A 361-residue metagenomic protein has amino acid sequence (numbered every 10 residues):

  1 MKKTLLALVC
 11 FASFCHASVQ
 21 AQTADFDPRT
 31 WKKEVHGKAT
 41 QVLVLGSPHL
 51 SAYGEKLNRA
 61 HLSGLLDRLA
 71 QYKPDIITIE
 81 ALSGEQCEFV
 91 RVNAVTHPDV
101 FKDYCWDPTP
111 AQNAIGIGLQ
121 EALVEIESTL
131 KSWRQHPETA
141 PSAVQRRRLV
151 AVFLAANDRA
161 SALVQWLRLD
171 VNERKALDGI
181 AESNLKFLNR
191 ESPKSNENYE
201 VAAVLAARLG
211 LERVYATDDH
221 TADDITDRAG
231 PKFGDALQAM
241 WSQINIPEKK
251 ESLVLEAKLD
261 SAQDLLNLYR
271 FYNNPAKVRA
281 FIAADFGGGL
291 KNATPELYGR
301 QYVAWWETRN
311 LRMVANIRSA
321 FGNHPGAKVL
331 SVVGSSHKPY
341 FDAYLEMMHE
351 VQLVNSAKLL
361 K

Functional and structural regions predicted by a protein language model:
A7-C15: Bacterial N-terminal signal peptides
C15-A21: Sec/Tat signal peptide C-region and signal peptidase I cleavage site
Q22-Q41: N- or domain-start disorder-to-order transition segments that initiate the globular core
T40-Y53, G179-F187, E296-R300: Acidic/histidine-rich, surface-exposed loop or edge segments in extracytoplasmic proteins
K73-I79: Proline-aspartate-enriched helix->loop->beta-strand connector
V100-L169, P247-G287: Low-complexity, serine/threonine/proline-enriched polar segments
L163-T294: Extended, H/D-rich, highly charged conserved domains that either
L255-K361: A cross-kingdom marker for long, charged
